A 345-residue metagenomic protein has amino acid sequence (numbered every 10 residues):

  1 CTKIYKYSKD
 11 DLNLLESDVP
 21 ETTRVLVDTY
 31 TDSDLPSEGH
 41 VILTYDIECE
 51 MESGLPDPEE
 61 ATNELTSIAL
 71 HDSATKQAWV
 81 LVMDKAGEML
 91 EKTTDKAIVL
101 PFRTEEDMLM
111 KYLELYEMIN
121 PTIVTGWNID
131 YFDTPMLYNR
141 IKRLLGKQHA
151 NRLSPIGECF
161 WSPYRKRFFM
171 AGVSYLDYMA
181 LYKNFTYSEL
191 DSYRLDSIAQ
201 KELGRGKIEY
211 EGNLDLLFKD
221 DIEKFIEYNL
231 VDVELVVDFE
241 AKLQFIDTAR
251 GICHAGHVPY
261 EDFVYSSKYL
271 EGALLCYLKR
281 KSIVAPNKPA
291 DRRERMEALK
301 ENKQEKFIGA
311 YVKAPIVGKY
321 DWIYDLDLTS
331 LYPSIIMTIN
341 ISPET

Functional and structural regions predicted by a protein language model:
D18-V19, T23-I123, V312: Conserved RNase H-like, two-metal-ion catalytic cores of nucleic-acid enzymes
D18-Y30, D34-S53, G146-H149, L153-P163 (+1 more regions): Extended, Lys/Arg-enriched charged tracts that mediate electrostatic binding to polyanionic substrates
H40-I42, T122-D130, R140, G172-V173 (+2 more regions): Beta-sheet entry/capping signal
E52-L55, A78-V80, T134-P135, N184-T186 (+6 more regions): Short helix/loop capping segments that flank catalytic or ligand/cofactor-binding pockets
E59-T62, T134-Q148, C253-H254, T338-T345: Short secondary-structure boundary/capping segments
A78-L81, G87-V99, R103, N120 (+4 more regions): Active-site-proximal helix-loop-helix substrate-binding element of RNase H-like nuclease domains
D215-E344: Common nucleic-acid-contacting/processivity interface regions adjacent to the catalytic cores of nucleic-acid enzymes
